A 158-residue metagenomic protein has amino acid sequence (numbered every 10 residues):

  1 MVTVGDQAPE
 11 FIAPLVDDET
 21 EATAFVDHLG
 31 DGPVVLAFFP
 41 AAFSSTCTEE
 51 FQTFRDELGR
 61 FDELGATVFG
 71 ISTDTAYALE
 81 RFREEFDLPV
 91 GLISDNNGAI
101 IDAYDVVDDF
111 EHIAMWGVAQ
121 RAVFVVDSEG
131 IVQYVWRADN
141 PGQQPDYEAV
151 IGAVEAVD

Functional and structural regions predicted by a protein language model:
M1-D158: Chalcogenol-based redox active-site neighborhoods
